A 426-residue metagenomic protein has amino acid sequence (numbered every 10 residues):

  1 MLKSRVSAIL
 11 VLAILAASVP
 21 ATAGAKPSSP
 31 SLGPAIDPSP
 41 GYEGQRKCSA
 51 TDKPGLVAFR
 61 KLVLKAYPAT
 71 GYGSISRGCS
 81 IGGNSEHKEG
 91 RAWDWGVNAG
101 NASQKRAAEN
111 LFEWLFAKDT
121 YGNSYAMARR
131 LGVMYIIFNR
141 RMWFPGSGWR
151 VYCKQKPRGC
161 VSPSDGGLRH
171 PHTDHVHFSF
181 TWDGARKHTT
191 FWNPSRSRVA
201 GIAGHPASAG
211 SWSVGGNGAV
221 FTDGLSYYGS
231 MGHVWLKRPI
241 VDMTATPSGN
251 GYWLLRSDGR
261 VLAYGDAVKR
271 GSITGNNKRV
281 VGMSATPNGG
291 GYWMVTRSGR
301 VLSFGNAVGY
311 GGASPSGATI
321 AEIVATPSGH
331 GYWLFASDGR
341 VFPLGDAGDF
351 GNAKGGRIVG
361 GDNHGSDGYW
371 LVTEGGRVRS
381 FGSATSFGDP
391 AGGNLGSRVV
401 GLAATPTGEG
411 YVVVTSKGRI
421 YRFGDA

Functional and structural regions predicted by a protein language model:
L2-A25: Secretory targeting and sorting signals
P27-W149, S179-T181: Secreted/periplasmic proteins that engage bacterial cell-wall peptidoglycan
C79-G82, A99-S103, R140-F144, R169-H170 (+6 more regions): Solvent-exposed loop/turn segments at secondary-structure junctions within structured extracellular/periplasmic domains
E89-R91, G132, R169-V176, G216: Residues that flank catalytic or metal-binding motifs in active/ligand-binding sites
R141-S164: Short, low-order "capping/linker" segments at domain edges
K154-K156, P163-T181: Conserved, short, structured surface segments that act as functional micro-motifs
T173-A200: Low-complexity, Gly/Ser/Thr/Pro-rich intrinsically disordered linker/tail segments
R198-A426: Trp/Gly-enriched beta-strand/coil motifs that build multi-repeat beta-propeller-like domains and related W-rich binding
